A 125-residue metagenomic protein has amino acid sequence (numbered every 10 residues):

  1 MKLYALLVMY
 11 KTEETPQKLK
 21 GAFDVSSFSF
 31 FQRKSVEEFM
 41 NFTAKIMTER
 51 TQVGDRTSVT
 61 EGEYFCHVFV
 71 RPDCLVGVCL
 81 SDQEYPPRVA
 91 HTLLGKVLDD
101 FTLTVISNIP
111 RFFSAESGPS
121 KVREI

Functional and structural regions predicted by a protein language model:
M1-I125: Acidic, low-complexity cytosolic segments
